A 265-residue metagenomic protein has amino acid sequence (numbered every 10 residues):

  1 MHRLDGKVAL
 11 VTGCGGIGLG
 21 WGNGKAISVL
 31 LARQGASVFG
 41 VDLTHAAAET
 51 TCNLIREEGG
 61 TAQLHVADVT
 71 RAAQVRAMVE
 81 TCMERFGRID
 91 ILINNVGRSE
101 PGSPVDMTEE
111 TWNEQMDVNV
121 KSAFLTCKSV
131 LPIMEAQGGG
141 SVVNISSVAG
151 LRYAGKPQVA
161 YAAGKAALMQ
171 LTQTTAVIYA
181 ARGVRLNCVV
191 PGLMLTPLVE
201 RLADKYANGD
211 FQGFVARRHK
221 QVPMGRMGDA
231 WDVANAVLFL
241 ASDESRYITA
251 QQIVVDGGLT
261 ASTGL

Functional and structural regions predicted by a protein language model:
H2-F39: Canonical Rossmann dinucleotide-binding motif of NAD(H)/NADP(H)-dependent dehydrogenases/reductases, specifically
S103-P104, T111-N113, F214, R218: Substrate-binding pocket helix/loop in short-chain dehydrogenase/reductase
C127, G164, T172: Active-site helix of classical SDR
P132, V177-I178, R246: Alpha-helical segment proximal to the catalytic Tyr-Lys
S147: Residue(s) in the substrate-gating loop at a strand-loop-helix junction that position the organic substrate next
R152, V237-L238, T249-L265: Short C-terminal tail/terminal secondary-structure segment of NAD(P)H-dependent dehydrogenase/reductase domains
A180, R185, I248-A250: Short, small/polar-rich loop/turn modules that mediate ligand/substrate recognition or access, typified
